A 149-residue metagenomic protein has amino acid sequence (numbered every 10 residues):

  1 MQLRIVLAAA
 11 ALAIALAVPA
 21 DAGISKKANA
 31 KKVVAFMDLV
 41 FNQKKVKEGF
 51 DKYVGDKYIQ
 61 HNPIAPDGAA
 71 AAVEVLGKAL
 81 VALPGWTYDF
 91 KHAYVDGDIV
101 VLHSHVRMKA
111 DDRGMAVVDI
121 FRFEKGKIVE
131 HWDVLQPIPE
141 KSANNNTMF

Functional and structural regions predicted by a protein language model:
M1-L7: Bacterial N-terminal signal peptides that target proteins for export
A8-A15: Bacterial N-terminal signal peptides
V18-A22: Sec/Tat signal peptide C-region and signal peptidase I cleavage site
G23-I24, A28-D56: Short acidic-aromatic low-complexity motifs
V46-D96: A solvent-exposed, acidic/Ser-Thr-rich amphipathic alpha-helical stretch
W86-D89, R113-V118: Short, surface-exposed coil-to-beta transition loops
L102-K109: Short beta-strand segments that buttress and anchor functional surface loops
V134-F149: Low-complexity, intrinsically disordered terminal/linker segments enriched in charged and Gly/Pro repeats
